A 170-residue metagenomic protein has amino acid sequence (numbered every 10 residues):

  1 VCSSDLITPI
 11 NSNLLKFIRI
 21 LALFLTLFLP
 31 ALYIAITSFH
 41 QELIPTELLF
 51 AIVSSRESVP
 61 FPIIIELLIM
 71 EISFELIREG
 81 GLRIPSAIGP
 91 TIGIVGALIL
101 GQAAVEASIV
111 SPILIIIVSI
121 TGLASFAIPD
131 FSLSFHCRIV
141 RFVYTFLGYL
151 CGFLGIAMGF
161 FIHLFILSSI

Functional and structural regions predicted by a protein language model:
C2-S3: Short, small-residue-biased leader/transition segments that mark boundaries at the very start of proteins
I7, N11-L14, I18, G81 (+2 more regions): Membrane-interfacial loop-to-transmembrane-helix junctions in polytopic alpha-helical membrane proteins
I10-A35, S55-I64: Hydrophobic alpha-helical transmembrane segments
L32, E42-I170: Generic detector of multi-pass transmembrane helix bundles and their immediately adjacent loops in polytopic membrane
